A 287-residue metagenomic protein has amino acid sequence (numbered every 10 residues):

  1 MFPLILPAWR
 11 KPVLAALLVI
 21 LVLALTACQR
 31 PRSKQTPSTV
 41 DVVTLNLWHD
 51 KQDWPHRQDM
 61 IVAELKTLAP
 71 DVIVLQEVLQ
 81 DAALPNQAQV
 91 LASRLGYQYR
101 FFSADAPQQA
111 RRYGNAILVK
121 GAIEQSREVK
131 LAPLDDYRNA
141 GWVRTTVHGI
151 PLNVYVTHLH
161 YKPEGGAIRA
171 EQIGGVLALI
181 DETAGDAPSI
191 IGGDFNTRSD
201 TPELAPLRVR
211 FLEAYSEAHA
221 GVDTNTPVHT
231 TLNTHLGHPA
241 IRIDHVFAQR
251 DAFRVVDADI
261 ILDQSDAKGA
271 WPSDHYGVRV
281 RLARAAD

Functional and structural regions predicted by a protein language model:
I5-L6, K11-R94, P107-R111, R284-D287: N-terminal, active-site-proximal structural segment of metallo-dependent hydrolase catalytic domains
Q29-R30, D181-S189, T197-D287: Metal-dependent phosphoester-hydrolase catalytic domains
S38-D41, R112-G114, N139-G141, I150 (+3 more regions): Residues that flank catalytic or metal-binding motifs in active/ligand-binding sites
V40-L47, I61-L84, L118, V143 (+5 more regions): Active-site beta-strand/loop signature of hydrolases that rely on acidic residues for catalysis
N46-H49, H158-A167: Glycine-rich phosphate-binding "P-loop"
D53-H56, K130, E164-R169, A270: Short, solvent-exposed loop/turn segments at secondary-structure boundaries
W54, V72, Q76-L159, V256-I261: Structured beta-strand-rich core segments of catalytic domains in phosphoester-bond hydrolases
H56, M60-T67, N86, V90 (+5 more regions): Extracytoplasmic/secreted proteins, especially bacterial periplasmic and envelope-associated proteins
